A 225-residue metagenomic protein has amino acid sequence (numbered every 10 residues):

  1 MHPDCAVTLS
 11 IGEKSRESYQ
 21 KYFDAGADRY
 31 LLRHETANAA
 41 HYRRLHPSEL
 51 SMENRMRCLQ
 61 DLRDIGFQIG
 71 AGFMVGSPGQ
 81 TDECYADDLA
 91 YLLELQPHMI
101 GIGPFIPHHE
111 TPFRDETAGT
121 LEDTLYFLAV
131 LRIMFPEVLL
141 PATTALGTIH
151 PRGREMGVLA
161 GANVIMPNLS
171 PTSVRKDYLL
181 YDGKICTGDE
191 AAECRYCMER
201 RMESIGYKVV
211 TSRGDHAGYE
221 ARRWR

Functional and structural regions predicted by a protein language model:
M1-L59, Q68-V75, H98-G101: Core AdoMet radical
M1-P3, F23, L59-D64, L128-F135 (+1 more regions): Surface-exposed amphipathic alpha-helices with a cationic face
S15-D24, P78-L93, G147-A160: Catalytic cores of alpha/beta
R16, E49-M56, D82-A86, A118-L125 (+2 more regions): Non-membrane alpha-helical structural segments and their capping/turn regions in soluble enzymes
A25-D28, S48-L50, D88-L89, A118-T120 (+1 more regions): Short, hinge-like loop/turn segments at secondary-structure boundaries
S48, G76-T81, F113, T117 (+1 more regions): Short, small-residue-enriched loops and turns at beta-alpha junctions that line or gate enzyme active sites
Q68, E83-C84, E110, L139: Conserved mixed alpha/beta catalytic, RNA-binding, or beta-rich assembly cores of soluble enzyme, regulatory
L93-R225: Auxiliary Fe-S-binding modules of radical SAM enzymes
